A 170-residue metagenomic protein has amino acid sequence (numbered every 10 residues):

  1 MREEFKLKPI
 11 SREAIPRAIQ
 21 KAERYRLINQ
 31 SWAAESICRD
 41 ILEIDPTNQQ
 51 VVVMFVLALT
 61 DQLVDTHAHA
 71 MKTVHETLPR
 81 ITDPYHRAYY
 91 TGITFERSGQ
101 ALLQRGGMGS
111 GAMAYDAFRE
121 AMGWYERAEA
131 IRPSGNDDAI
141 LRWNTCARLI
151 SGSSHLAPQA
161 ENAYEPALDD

Functional and structural regions predicted by a protein language model:
M1-P9, W32-C38, A68-E76: Repeat-mediated protein-protein interaction surfaces in helical alpha-solenoids
R2-F5, A130, S134-D170: Terminal, low-structured helical/coil segments at or just beyond the last alpha-helical repeat
R2-R17, L78-R80, A112: TPR-adjacent "capping" and linker segments in tetratricopeptide-repeat scaffold/adaptor proteins
P9, L42-E43, E76-D83, A130 (+1 more regions): Conserved structural position within tetratricopeptide repeats
R12-R17, D45-L59, T82-G106, D137-L149: Amphipathic alpha-helical repeat scaffolds of TPR domains
E13-I37, G107-G109: Alpha-helical segment of the N-proximal tetratricopeptide repeat
W32-A33, R39, E43-V51: Glycine- and aromatic-enriched membrane insertion/assembly motifs of diderm outer-membrane and organelle channel
L59-D83, Y90-R127, G152-P166: Short coil/linker segments at helix-helix boundaries
